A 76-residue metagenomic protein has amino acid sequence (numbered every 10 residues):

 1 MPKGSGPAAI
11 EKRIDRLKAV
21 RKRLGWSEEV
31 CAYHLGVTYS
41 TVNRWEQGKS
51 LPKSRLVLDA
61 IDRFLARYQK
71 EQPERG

Functional and structural regions predicted by a protein language model:
M1-K3, E74-G76: Polybasic, lysine-enriched low-complexity intrinsically disordered terminal tails
P2-R23, D62: A short, Lys/Arg-rich alpha-helix, primarily the initiator
K12-R13, V37, L56: Alpha-helix N-cap/N′ positions at the starts of helices
K22, G36, Q47-K49, A66: Residue-level detection of the helix-turn-helix DNA-binding "recognition helix"
G25-R44: Short alpha-helical DNA-recognition segment
K53-R75: DNA major-groove recognition helix of helix-turn-helix/homeodomain DNA-binding modules
